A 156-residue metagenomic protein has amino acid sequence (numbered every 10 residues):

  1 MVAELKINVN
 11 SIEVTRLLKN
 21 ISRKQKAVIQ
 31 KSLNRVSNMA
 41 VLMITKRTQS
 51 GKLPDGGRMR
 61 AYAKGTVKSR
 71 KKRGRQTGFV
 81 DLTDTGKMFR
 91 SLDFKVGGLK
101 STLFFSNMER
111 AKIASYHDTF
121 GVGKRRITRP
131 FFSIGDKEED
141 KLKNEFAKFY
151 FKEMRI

Functional and structural regions predicted by a protein language model:
M1-I156: Short, Lys/Arg-rich flexible segments
